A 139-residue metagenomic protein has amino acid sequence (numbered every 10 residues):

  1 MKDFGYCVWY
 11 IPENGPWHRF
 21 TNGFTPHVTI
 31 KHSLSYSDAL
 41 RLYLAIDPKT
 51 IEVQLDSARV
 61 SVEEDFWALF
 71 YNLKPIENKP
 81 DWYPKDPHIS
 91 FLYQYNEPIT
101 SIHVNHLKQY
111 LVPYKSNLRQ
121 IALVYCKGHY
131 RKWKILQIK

Functional and structural regions predicted by a protein language model:
M1-K139: Histidine-dependent nucleotide/RNA phosphoesterase domain, centered on the 2H-phosphoesterase fold with its duplicated
